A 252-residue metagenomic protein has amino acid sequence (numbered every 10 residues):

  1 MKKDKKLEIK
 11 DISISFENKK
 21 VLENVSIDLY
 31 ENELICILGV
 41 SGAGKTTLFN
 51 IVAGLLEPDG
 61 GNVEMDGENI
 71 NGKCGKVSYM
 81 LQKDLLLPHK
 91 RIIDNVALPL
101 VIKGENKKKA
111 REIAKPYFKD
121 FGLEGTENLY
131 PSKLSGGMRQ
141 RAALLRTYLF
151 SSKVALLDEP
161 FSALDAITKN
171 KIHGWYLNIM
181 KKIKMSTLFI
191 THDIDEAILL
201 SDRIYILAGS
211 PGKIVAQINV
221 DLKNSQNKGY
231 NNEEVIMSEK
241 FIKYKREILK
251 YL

Functional and structural regions predicted by a protein language model:
L7-I9, L22: Conserved structural motif at the start of ABC-family nucleotide-binding domains
L38-V40: The feature captures the beta-strand-to-loop junction immediately N-terminal to the Walker
A53: Helix-to-loop junction immediately C-terminal to a conserved catalytic motif
G61-K73, I113: Conserved ABC transporter NBD signature motif
I93-V101, R111, N219: Short helical segment in ABC ATPase nucleotide-binding domains corresponding to the A-loop/adjacent helical element
K107, R111, Y117-S135: Conserved ABC nucleotide-binding domain
L149-K153: A short, proline-enriched helix->beta-strand linker immediately N-terminal to the Walker B motif in ABC-type P-loop
A155-D158: Catalytic Walker B motif of ABC-type/P-loop ATPase nucleotide-binding domains
